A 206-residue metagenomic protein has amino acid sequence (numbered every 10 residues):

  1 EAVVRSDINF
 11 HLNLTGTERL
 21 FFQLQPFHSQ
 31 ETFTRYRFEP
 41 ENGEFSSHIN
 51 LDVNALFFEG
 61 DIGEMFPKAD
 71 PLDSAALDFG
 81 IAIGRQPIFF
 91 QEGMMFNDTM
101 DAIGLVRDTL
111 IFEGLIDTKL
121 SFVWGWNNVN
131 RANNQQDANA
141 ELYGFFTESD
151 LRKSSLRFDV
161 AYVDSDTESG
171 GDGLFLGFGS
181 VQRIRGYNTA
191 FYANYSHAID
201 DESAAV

Functional and structural regions predicted by a protein language model:
A2-N128: Outer-membrane beta-barrel channel domains
D61, A76-G80, Q86-V206: Signature for the C-terminal beta-barrel architecture of outer-membrane proteins
